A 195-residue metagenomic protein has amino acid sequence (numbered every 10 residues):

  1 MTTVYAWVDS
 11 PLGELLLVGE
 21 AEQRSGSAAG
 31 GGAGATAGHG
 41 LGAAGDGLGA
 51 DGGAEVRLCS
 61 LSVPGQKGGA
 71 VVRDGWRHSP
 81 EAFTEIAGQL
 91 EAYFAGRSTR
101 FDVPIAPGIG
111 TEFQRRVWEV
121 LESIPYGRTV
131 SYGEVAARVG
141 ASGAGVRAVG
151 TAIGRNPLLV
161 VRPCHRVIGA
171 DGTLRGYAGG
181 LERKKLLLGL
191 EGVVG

Functional and structural regions predicted by a protein language model:
M1-G143, V194-G195: Basic nucleic-acid-binding alpha-helical/helix-turn surface characteristic of O6-alkylguanine DNA
G145-V149: Helix-turn-helix DNA-binding helix
N156-P157: Terminal helix-turn-helix DNA-binding modules in bacterial transcription factors
V161: Major-groove DNA-recognition helix of helix-turn-helix-type DNA-binding domains
C164: Short cysteine clusters
A170-G195: …primarily DNA-binding HTH/wHTH and HhH modules…
